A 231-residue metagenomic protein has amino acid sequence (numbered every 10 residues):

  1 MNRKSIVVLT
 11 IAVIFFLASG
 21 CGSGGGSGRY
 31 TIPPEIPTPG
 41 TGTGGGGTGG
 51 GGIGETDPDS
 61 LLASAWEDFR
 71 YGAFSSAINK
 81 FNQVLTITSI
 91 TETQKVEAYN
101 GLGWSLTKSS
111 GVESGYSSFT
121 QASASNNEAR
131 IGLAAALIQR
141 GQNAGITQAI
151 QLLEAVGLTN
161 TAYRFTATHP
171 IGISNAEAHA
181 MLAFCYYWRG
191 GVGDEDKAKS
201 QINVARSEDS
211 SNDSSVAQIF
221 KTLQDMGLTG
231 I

Functional and structural regions predicted by a protein language model:
L17-G20: C-terminal motif of bacterial Sec signal peptides marking the signal peptidase cleavage site
S27-G28, H169-W188, V192-I231: Terminal, low-structured helical/coil segments at or just beyond the last alpha-helical repeat
G44-G54, L85-Y99, A122, G157-A176 (+1 more regions): Flexible helix-coil transition and linker loops at the boundaries of alpha-helical arrays
G54-I87: Alpha-helical segment of the N-proximal tetratricopeptide repeat
A63, G101, G132, Q139 (+3 more regions): "A position-specific structural signal for the A-helix of alpha-solenoid helical repeats
Y71, S109, R140-N143, R189-V192: Structural motif corresponding to the intra-repeat A-B loop/turn of tetratricopeptide repeats
